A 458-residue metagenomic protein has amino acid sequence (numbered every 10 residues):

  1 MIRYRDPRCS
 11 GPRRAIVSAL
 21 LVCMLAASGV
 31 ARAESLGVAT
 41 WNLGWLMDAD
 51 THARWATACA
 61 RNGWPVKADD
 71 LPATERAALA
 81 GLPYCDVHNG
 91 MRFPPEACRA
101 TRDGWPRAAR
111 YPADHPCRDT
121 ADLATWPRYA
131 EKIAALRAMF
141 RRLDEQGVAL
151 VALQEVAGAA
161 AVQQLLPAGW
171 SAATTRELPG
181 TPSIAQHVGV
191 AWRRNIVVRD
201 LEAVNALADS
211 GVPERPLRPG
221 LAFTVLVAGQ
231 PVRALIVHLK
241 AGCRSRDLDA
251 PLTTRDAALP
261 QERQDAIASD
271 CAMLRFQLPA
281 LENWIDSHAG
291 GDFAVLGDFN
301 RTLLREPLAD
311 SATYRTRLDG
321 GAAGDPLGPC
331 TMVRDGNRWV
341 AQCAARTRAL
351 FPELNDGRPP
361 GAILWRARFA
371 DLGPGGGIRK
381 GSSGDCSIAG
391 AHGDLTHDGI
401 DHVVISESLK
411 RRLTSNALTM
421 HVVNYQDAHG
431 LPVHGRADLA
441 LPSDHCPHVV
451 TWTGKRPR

Functional and structural regions predicted by a protein language model:
M1-P12: N-terminal secretory signal peptides that target proteins for export/translocation
V17-A27: Bacterial N-terminal signal peptides
A33-A168, P179-S183, R255, V423-A440 (+2 more regions): N-terminal, active-site-proximal structural segment of metallo-dependent hydrolase catalytic domains
E34-G37, N195-V198, E202, V212-L217 (+3 more regions): Metal-dependent phosphoester-hydrolase catalytic domains
G44, A157, H238-K240, F299-T302: Catalytic metal-binding/acid-base residues of hydrolase active sites
L150-G242: Structured beta-strand-rich core segments of catalytic domains in phosphoester-bond hydrolases
I236-A266, A309: Active-site His/acidic residue clusters
Q264-G291: A long, amphipathic alpha-helix that forms part of the scaffold/cap immediately adjacent to metal-dependent active
